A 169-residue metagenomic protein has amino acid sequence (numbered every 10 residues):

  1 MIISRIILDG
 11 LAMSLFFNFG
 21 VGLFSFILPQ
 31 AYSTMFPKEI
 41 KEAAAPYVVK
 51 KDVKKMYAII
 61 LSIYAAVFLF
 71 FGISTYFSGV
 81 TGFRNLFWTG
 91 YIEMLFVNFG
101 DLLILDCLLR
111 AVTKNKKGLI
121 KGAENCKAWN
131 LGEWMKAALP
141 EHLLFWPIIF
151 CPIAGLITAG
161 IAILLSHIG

Functional and structural regions predicted by a protein language model:
R5-G10, G82-G90, L143, P147: Residue-level signature of transmembrane alpha-helical entry/exit and packing/kink sites in multi-pass membrane
L8-Q30, E93-V112: Hydrophobic alpha-helical membrane-embedded segments
L23-A45: Membrane-interface helix-loop junction between the first two transmembrane segments
A44-Y64: Interfacial helix-start motif at the membrane-water boundary
A58, E133-P152: Hydrophobic alpha-helical transmembrane segments
I104-C126: Juxtamembrane non-transmembrane "cap" segments at the membrane-aqueous interface of multi-pass membrane proteins
G118-P140: Short, membrane-exposed interhelical loops at transmembrane-helix boundaries
L156-G169: Juxtamembrane boundary at the C-terminal end of a transmembrane helix
